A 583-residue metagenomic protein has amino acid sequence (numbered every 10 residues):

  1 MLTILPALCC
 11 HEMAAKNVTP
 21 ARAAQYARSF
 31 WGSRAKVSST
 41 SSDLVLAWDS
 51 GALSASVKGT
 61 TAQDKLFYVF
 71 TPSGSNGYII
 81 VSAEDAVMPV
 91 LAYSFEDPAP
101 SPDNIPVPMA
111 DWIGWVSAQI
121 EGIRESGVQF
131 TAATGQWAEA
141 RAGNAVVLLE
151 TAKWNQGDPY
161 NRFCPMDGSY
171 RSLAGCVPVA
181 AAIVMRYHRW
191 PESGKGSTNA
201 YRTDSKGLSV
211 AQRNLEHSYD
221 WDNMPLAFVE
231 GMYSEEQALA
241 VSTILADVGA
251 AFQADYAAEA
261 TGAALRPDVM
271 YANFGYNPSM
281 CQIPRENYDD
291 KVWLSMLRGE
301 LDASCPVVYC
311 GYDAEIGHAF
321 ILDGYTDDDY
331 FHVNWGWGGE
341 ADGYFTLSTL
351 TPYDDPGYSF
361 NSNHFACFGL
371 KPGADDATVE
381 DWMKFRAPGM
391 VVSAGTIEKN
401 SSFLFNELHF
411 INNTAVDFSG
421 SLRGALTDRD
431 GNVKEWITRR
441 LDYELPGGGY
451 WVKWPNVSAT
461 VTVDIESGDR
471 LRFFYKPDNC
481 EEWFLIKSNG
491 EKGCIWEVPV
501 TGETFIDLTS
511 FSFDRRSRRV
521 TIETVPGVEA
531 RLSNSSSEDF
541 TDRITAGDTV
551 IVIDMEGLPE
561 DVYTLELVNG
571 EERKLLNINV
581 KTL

Functional and structural regions predicted by a protein language model:
N17-G51, T60-Q63, I79, D85-A152 (+4 more regions): Cys-His-centered catalytic/binding microenvironment captured across papain-like cysteine peptidases and homologous
A52-N76, D268, N273-N334: Active-site-adjacent substructure of cysteine-protease-like catalytic cores
T60-A62, T545-E571: Short, surface-exposed loop/turn motifs with a glycine/proline- and acidic-biased composition
V90-A260: Active-site-adjacent structural segments surrounding the nucleophilic cysteine of cysteine proteases and isopeptidases
N361-R386, P499-R518, K581-L583: Residue-level detector of functionally pivotal "anchor" positions at catalytic/ligand-binding pockets or at interdomain
N479-T504, N577-T582: Short beta-strand elements
E503-R531, T549-V552, G557: Glycine-centered coil/turn sites that cap beta-strands in beta-rich domains
T504-L508, V562-L583: C-terminal tail/sorting-segment detector
